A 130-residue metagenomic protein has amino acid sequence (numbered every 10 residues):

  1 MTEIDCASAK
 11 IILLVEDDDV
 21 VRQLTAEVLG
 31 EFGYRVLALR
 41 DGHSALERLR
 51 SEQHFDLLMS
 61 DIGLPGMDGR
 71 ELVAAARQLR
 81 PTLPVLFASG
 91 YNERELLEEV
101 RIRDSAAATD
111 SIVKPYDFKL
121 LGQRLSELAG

Functional and structural regions predicted by a protein language model:
M1-K10, V100: Disordered, acidic interdomain junction associated with two-component signaling
L13, A26, L37-L57, L97: Acidic, metal-coordinating helix/loop segments flanking the phosphotransfer/catalytic sites of two-component signaling
E16: Conserved acidic carboxylate
R22, P65: The feature encodes the CheY-like receiver
Q23-E31: Charged docking surfaces used in two-component/phosphorelay signaling
D41-S44, D68-L72: Acidic catalytic/metal-coordinating carboxylates
D61: Active-site residues of response regulator receiver
E71, S89-V113, K119, Q123: Alpha4 helix (beta4-alpha4-beta5 surface) of REC/receiver domains from two-component response regulators
